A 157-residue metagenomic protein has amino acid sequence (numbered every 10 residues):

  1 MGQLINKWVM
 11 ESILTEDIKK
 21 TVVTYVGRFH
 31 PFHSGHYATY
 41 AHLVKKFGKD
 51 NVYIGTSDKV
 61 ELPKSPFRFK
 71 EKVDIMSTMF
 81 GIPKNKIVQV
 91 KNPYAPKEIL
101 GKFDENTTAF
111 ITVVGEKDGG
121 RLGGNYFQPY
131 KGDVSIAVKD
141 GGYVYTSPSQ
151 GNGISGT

Functional and structural regions predicted by a protein language model:
G2-T157: Nucleotidyltransferase catalytic core that binds NTPs
